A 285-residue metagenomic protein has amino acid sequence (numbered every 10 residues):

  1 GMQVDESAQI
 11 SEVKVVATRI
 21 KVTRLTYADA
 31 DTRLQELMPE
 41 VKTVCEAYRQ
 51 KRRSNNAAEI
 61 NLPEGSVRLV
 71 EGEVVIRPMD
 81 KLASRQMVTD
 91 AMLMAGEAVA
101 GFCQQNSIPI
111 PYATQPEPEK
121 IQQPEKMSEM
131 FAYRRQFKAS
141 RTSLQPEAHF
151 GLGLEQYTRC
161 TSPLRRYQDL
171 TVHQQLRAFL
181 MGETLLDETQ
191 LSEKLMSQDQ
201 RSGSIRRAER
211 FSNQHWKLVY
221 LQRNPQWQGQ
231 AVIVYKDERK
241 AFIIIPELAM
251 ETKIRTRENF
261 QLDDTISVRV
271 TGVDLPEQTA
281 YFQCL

Functional and structural regions predicted by a protein language model:
G1-I266, G272-A280: Electropositive polyanion-binding surfaces
F282-L285: Short, compositionally biased
